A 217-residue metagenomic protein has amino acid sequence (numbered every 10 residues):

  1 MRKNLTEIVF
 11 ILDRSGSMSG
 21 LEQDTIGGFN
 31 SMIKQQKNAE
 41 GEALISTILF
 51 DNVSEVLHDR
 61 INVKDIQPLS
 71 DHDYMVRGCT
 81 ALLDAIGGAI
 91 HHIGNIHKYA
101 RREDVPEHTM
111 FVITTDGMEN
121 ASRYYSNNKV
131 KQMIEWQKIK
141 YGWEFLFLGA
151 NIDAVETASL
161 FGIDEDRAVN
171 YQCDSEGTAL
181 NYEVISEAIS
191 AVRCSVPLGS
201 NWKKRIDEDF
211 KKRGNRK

Functional and structural regions predicted by a protein language model:
M1-K217: Acidic, low-complexity intrinsically disordered regions
